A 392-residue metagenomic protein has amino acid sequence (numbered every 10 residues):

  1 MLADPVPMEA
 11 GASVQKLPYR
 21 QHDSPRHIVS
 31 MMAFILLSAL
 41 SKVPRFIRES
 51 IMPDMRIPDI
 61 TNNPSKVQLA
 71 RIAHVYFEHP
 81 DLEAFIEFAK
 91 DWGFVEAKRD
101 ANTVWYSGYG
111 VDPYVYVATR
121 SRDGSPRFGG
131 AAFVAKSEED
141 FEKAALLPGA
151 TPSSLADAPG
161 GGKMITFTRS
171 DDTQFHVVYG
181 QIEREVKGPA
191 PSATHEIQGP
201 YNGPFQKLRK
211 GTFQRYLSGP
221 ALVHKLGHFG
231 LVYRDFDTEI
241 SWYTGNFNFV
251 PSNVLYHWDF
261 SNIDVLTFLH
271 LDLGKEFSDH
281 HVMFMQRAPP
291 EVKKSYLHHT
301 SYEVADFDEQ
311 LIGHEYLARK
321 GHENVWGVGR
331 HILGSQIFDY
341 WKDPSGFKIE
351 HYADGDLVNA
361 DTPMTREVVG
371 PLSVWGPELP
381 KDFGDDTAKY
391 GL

Functional and structural regions predicted by a protein language model:
L2-A3, E9-S13, R26: N-terminal amphipathic/hydrophobic targeting modules at extreme N-termini, encompassing cleavable Sec/SRP-type signal
L17, H22: Cationic, low-complexity basic patches in intrinsically disordered or flexible, solvent-exposed regions
D23, I28-V29: Short hydrophobic alpha-helical segments enriched in small aliphatic residues
M32-A39, P44-P64, G149-L222, D264-F268 (+1 more regions): Vicinal oxygen chelate
I51-T166: An N-terminus-focused feature that recognizes amino-terminal "leader" regions
V67-P113, L231-H280: Core segments of cupin and vicinal oxygen chelate
R71-P80, R120-L146, D157, K163-T173 (+4 more regions): Vicinal oxygen chelate
F236-G329, P344-S345: Structured core of small recognition/catalytic domains
